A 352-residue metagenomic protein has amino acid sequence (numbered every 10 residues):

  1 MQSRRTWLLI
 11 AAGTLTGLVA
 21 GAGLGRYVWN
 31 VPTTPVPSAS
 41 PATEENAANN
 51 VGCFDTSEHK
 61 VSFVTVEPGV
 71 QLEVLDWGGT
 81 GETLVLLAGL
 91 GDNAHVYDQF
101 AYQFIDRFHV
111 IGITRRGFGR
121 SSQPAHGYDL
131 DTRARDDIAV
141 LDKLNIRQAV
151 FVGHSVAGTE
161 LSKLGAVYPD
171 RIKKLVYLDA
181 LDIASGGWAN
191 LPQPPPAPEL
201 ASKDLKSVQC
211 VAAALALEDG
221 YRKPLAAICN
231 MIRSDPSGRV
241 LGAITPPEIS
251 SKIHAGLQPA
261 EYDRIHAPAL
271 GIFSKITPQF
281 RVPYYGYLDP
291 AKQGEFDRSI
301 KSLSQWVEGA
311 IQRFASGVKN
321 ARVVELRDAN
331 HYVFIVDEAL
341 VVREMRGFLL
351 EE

Functional and structural regions predicted by a protein language model:
Q2-L84, D106-F108, R147, L200-V211 (+5 more regions): Alpha/beta-hydrolase fold catalytic core
E67, L75, R115-V152: Active-site loop/oxyanion-hole signature of alpha/beta-hydrolase fold enzymes
V70-R120: Conserved HGGG/HGGXW glycine-rich cap/lid loop of the alpha/beta-hydrolase fold
Y97-D98, S121-G127, G187-W188: Conserved catalytic-core motifs of eukaryotic protein kinase domains, centered on the activation segment
R107-H109, R147-A189: Conserved hydrolase catalytic core segment
R120, L181-P192, Q279-F280: A short beta-to-alpha transition loop/helix N-cap that caps and shapes the active-site region
Y221-P224, I228-E325: Conserved serine/cysteine hydrolase catalytic core
G309, G317-E352: Catalytic active-site module of serine/aspartate enzymes centered on a nucleophile-bearing elbow/loop
